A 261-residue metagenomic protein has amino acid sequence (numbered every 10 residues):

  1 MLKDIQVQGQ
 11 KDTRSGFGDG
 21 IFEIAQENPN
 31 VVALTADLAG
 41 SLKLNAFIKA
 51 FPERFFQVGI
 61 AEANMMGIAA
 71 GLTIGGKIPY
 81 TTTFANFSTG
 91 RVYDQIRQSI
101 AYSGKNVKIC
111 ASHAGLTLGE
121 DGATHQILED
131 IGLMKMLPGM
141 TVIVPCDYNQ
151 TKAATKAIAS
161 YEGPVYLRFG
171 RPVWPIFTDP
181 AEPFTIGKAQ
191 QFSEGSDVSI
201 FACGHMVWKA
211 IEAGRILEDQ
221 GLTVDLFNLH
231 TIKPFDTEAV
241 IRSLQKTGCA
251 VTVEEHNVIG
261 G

Functional and structural regions predicted by a protein language model:
M1-R168, V173, P183: Thiamine diphosphate
L2, R14-G16, E27-N30, L38-K49 (+2 more regions): Thiamine diphosphate
